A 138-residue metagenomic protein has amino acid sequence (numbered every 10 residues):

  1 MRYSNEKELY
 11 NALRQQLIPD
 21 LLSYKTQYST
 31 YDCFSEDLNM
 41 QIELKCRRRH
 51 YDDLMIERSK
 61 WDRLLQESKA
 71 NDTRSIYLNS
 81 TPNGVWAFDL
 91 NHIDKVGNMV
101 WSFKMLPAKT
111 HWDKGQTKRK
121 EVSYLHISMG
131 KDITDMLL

Functional and structural regions predicted by a protein language model:
M1-Q27, V85: Acidic-basic catalytic patches of nuclease active cores, encompassing PD-(D/E)XK and other metal-cofactor nuclease
L13, C33, I42, Y77 (+1 more regions): Hydrophobic beta-strand residues in large extracellular and virion-surface proteins
L17-P19, E36-M40, A70-T73: Short glycine/proline-enriched coil/turn segments at helix->beta-strand junctions
L21-S23, C46-I93: Catalytic cores of nucleic-acid endonucleases
L21-Y24, F34-E36, S80-L138: Non-catalytic C-terminal interaction segments of nucleic acid-processing enzymes
C33-H50: Conserved catalytic cores of phosphodiester-cleaving nucleases, focusing on short active-site segments
